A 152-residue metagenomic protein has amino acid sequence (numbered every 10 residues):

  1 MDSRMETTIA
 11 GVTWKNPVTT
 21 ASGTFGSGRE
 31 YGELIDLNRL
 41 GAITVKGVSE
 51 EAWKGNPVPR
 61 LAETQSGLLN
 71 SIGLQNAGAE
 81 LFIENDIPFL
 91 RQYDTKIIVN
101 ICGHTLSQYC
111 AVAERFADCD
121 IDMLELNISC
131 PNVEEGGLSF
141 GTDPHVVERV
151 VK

Functional and structural regions predicted by a protein language model:
M1-K152: Flavin-dependent oxidoreductase catalytic cores
